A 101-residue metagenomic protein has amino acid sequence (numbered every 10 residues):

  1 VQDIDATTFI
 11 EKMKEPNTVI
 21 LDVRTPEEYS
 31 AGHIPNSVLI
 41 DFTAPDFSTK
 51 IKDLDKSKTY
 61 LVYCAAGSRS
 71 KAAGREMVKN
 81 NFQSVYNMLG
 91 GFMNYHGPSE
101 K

Functional and structural regions predicted by a protein language model:
V1-K12, P16-T18, E27-T59, A65-K101: Rhodanese-like catalytic fold shared by cysteine-dependent sulfurtransferases and DSP/PTP-type phosphatases
I20-D22: Structural scaffold elements adjacent to functional motifs in cytosolic proteins
